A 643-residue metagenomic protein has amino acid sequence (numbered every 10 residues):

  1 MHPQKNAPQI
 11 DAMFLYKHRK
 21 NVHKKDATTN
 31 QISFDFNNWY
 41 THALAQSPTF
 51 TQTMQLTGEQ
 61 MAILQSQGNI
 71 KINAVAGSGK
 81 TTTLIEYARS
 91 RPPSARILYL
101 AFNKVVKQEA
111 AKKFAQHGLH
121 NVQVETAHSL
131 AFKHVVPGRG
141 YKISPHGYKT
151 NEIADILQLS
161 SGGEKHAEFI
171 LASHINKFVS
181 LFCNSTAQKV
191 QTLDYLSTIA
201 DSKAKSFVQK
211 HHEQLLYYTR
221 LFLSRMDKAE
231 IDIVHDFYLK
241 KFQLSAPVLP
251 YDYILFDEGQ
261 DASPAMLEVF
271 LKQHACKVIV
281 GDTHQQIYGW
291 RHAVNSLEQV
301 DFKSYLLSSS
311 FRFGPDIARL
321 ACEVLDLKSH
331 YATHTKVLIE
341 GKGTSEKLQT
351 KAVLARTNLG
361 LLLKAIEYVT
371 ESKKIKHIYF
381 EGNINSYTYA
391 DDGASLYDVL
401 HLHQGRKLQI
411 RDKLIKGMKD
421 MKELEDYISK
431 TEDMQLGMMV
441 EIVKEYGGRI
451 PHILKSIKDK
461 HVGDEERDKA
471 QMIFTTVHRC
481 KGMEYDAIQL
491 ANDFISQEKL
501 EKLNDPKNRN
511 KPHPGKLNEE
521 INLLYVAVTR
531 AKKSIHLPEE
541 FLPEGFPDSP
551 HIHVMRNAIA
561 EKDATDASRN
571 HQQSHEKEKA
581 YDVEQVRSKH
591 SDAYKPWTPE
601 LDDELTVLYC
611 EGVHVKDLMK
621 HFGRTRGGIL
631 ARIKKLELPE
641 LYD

Functional and structural regions predicted by a protein language model:
A27-G140, C322, T529: P-loop NTPase Walker
P48, L56-Q65, N69-I72, H211-V294 (+1 more regions): Conserved helicase NTPase motor core
I72-S78, S94, F102-V105, L130 (+12 more regions): Conserved helicase motor core of SF1/SF2 NTP-dependent helicases
V105-L181, S372, I378-Y389: Conserved P-loop NTPase-based nucleic-acid remodeling module centered on helicase motor cores
G140-F222, K407-I428: ATP-hydrolysis module of ASCE/P-loop NTPase motor domains, specifically the Walker B Asp-Glu catalytic pair
K347-I473, V477: Conserved helicase/translocase motor-coupling segment
V440, K444-T475, K481-A487, N492-R569: C-terminal accessory regions
D617-K620: Short alpha-helical "recognition helix" segments of helix-turn-helix
